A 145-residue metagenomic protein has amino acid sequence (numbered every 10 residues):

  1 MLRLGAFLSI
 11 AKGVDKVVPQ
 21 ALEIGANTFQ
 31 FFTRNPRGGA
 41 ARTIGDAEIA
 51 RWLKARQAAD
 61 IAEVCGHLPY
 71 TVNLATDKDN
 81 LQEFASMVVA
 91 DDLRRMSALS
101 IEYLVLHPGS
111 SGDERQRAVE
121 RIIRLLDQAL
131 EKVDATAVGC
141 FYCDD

Functional and structural regions predicted by a protein language model:
M1-L68, V72, D77-D91: N-terminal pre-domain/capping segments
L74-D145: Active-site acidic/histidine proton-transfer and metal-coordination neighborhood in alpha/beta enzyme cores
